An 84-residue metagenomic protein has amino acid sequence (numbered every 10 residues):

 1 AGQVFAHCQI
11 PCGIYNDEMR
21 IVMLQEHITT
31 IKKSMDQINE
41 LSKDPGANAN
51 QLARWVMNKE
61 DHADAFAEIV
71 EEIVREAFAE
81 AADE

Functional and structural regions predicted by a protein language model:
F5-N50, R54: Immediate post-signal-peptide N-terminus of mature secreted/exported proteins
V22, N58, E80-A81: N-terminal membrane-sensor/transducer module of prokaryotic signaling receptors
W55-E72: Short N-proximal segments of mature Sec-exported proteins
I69-E84: Short, solvent-exposed, charged loop/turn and helix-capping segments that join or cap alpha-helices on peripheral
